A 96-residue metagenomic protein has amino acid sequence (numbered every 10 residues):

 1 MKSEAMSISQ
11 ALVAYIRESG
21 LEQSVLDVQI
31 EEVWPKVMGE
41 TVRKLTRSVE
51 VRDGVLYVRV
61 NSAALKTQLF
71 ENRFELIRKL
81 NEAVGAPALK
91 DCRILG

Functional and structural regions predicted by a protein language model:
M1-P35, V49-E50, T67, F74 (+1 more regions): N-terminal presequence-like segments and adjacent domain-start helices
P35-Y57: Short edge beta-strands and adjacent turn/loop segments
E40, A63-A64, A86: Short, charged/polar surface micro-motifs in flexible loops or helix N-caps
D53-E71: A short interface-forming secondary-structure element
